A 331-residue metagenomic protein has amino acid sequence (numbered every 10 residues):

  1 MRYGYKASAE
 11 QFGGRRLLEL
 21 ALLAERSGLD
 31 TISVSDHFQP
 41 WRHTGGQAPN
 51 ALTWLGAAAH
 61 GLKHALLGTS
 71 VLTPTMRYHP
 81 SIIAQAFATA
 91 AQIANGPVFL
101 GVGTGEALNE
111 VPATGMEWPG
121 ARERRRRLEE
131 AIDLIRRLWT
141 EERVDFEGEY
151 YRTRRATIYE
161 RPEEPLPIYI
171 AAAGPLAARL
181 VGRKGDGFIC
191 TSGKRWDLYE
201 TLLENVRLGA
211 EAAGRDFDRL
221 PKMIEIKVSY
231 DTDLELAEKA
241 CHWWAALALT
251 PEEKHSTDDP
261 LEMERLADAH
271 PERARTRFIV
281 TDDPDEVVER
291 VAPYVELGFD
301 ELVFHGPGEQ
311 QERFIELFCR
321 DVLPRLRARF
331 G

Functional and structural regions predicted by a protein language model:
M1-G331: Active-site-adjacent structural elements that line small-molecule/cofactor binding pockets in enzymes
